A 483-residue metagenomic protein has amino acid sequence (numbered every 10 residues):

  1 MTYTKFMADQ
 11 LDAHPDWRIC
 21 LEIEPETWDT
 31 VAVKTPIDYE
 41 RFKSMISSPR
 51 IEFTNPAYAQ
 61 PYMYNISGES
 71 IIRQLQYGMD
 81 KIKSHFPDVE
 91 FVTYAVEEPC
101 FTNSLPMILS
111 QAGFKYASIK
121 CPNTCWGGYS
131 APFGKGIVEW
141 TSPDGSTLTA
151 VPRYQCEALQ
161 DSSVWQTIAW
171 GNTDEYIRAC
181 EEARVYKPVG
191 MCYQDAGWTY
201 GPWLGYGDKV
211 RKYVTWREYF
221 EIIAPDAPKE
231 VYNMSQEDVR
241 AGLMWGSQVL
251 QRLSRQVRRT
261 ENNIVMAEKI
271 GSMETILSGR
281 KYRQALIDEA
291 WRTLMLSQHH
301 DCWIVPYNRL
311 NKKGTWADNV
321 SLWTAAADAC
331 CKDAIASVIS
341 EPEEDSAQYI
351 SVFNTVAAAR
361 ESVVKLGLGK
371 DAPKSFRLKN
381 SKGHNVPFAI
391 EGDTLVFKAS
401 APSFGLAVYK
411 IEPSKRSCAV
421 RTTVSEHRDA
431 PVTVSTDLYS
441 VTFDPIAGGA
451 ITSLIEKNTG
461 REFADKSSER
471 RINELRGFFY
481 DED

Functional and structural regions predicted by a protein language model:
M1-Y349, S381, E391, I451 (+1 more regions): Catalytic-domain carbohydrate-binding cleft regions of carbohydrate-active enzymes
M7, E69, P431-D483: Acidic-aromatic substrate-binding/catalytic surfaces of carbohydrate-active enzymes
A131-G136, K370-S375, E426-P431, P445-A450: A short, compositionally biased
G145, G383, T436-L438: Glycine-centered tight beta-turn/hairpin loop motif at sheet-sheet or coil-to-beta transitions
L294, S414-Y439, G448-A450: Terminal connector regions
F353-K374: Surface-exposed beta-strand/loop patches in extracellular or lumenal glycoproteins
P373-V396: Solvent-exposed beta-strand/loop surfaces of large extracellular or lumenal domains
D393-C418: C-terminal beta-strand-rich structural cap/linker in extracellular carbohydrate-active enzymes
